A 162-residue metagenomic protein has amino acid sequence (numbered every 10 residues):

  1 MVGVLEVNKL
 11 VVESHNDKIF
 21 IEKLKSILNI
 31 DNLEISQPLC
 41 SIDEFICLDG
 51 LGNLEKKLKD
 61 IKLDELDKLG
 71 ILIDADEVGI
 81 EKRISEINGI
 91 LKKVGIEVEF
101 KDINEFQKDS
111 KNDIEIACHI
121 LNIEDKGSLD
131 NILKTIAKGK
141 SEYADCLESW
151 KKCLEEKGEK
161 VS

Functional and structural regions predicted by a protein language model:
V2-L5, E22, S26-C40, L51-S162: C-terminal accessory helical subdomains adjacent to catalytic cores in phosphodiester- and nucleotide-handling enzymes
V7-K18: N-terminal beta1-alpha1 ligand-phosphate binding loop
D43-L48: Conserved helicase motor
